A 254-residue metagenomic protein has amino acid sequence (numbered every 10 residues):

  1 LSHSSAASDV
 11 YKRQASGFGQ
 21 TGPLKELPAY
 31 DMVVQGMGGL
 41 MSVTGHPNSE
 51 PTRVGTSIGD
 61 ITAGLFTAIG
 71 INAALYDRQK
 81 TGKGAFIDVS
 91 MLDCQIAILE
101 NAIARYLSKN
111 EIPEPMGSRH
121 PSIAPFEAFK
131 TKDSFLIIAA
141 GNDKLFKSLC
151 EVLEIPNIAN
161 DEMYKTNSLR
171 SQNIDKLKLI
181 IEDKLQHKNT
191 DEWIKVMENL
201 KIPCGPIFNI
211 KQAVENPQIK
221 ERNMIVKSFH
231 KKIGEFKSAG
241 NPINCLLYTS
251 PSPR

Functional and structural regions predicted by a protein language model:
L1-A7, Y11, Y248-R254: Single conserved hydrophobic/aromatic residue that forms the stacking wall/gate of nucleotide- or nucleobase-binding
S8, R13-L136, A140: Active-site-adjacent "lid/gating" segments in soluble enzymes
M32, K227-K231, E235-S238: Glycine-rich phosphate-binding loop and adjacent beta-alpha segment of Rossmann(oid) nucleotide-cofactor-binding
Y106-P113, N216-H230: Short, surface-exposed loop/helix-turn segments at secondary-structure junctions that function as lids/hinges flanking
P125-L200, C204, S250: Aromatic-enriched alpha-helical interface/lid elements that frame and gate functional surfaces
E127-T131, V226-K231: Short acidic-hydrophobic surface loop/beta-edge motif
E198-I219: Conserved PLP cofactor-binding pocket of PLP-dependent enzymes
I233-S250: Flexible, small-/acidic-enriched active-site or ligand-binding loops
